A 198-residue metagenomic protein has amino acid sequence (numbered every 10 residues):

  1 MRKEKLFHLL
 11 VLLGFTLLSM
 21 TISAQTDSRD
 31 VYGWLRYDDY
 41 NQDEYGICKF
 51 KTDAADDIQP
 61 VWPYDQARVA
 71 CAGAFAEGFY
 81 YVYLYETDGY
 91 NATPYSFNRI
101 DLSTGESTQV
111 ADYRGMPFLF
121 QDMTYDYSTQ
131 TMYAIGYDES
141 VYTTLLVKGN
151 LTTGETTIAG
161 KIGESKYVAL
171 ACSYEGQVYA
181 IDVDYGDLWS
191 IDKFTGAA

Functional and structural regions predicted by a protein language model:
L9-S19: Bacterial N-terminal signal peptides
A24-W62, G73-F75, Y80: An edge-strand/N-cap motif at the start of beta-rich repeat modules
S28-D38, F79-L84, T131-I135, Q177-A180 (+1 more regions): Conserved beta-propeller blade signature
Y37-D43, E86-A92, D138-Y142, Y185-D187: Short glycine/acidic-enriched loop and turn motifs that connect beta-strands
Y45-C48, Y95-N98, T144-V147, G186-S190: A short loop-to-beta-strand structural motif that recurs across blades of beta-propeller domains
K51-A55, I100-G105, G149-G154, D192-A197: Short loop/turn segments that connect beta-strands within beta-propeller blades
A55-Q66, E106-R114, G154-K161, A197-A198: A short beta-strand motif characteristic of beta-propeller blades
Q66-G78, G115-S128, E164-E175: Repeated scaffold domains used in trafficking and secretory/extracellular systems, primarily beta-propellers
